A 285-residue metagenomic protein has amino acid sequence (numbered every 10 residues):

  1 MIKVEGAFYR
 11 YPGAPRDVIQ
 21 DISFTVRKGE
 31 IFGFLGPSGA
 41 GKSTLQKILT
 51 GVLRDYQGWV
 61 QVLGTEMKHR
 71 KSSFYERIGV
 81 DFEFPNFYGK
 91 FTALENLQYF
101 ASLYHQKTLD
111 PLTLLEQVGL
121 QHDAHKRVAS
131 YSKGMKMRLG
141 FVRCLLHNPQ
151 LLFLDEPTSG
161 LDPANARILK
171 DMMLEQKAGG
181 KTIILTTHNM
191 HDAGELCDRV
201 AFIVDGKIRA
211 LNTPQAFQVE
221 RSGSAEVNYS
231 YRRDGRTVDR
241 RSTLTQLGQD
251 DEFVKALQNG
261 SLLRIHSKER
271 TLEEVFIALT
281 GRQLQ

Functional and structural regions predicted by a protein language model:
M1-I2, Q285: Absolute protein N-terminus
V4, Y9-L185, M190-H191, E195-C197 (+1 more regions): ABC transporter nucleotide-binding domains
H69, Y88, H191, R209 (+2 more regions): Short alpha-helical
G79, S102-H105, G140, V219-G223 (+2 more regions): A generic structural signal for secondary-structure junctions that act as hinges or helix/strand caps at the edges
K170-G248: ABC transporter nucleotide-binding domain
Q249-Q285: C-terminal coupling/interaction segments
